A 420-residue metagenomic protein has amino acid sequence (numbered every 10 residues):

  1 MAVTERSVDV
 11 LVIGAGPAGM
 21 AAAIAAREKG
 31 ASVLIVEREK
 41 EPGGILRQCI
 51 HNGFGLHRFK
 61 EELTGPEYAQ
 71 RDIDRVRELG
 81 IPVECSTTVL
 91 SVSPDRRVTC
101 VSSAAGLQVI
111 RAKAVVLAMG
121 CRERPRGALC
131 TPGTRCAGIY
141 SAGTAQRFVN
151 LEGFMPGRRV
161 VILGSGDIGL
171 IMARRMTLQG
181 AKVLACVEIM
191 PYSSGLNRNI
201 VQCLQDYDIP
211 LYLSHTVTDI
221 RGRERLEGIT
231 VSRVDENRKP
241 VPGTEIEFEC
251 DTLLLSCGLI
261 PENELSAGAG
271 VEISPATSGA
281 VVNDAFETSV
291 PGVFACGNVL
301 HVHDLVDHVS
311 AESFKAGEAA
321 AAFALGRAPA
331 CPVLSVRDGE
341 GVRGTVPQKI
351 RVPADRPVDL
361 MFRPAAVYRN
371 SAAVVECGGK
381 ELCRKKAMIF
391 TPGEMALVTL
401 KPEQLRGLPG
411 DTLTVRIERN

Functional and structural regions predicted by a protein language model:
M1-D9, C85, S274, A321-N420: Rossmann-like nucleotide/phosphate-binding core characteristic of flavoprotein oxidoreductases
M1-I13, Q70-R159, E236-G243, L254 (+1 more regions): FAD-binding core/adjacent interface of flavoenzyme oxidoreductases
V8-R71, R75, R147, P156-Q202 (+1 more regions): Beta1-alpha1 glycine-rich phosphate/pyrophosphate-binding loop at the start of Rossmann-like nucleotide-binding domains
I35-R38, V83-C85, I110, L117-M119 (+8 more regions): General beta-strand structural signal in soluble alpha/beta enzymes
R71-C100, T177-E264, R356-I389: A Rossmann-like FAD-binding core segment of flavoenzymes
L107-Q108, A114-L211, T218-R225, V299-D304: Predominantly flavin-linked oxidoreductase catalytic cores and closely associated redox partners
L117, I139-V149, T252-H303: FAD-site-proximal beta/loop scaffold in flavoenzymes
C296-D338: A conserved FAD-binding loop/helix module that cradles the flavin
